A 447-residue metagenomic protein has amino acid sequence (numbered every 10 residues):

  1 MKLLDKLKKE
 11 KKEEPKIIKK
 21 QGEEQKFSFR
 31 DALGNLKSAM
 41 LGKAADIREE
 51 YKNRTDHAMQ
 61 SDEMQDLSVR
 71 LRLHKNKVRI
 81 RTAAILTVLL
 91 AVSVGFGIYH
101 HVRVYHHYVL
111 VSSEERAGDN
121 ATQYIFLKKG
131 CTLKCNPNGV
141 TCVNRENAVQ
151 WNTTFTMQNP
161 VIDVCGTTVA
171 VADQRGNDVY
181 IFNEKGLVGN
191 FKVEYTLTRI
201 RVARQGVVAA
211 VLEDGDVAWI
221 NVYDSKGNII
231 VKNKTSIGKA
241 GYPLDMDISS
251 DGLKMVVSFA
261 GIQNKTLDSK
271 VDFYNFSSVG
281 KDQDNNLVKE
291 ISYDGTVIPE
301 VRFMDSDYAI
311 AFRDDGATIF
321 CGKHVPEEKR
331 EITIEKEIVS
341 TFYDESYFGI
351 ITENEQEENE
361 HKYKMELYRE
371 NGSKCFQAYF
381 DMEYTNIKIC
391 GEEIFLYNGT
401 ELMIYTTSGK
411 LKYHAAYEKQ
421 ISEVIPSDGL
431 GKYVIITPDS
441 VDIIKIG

Functional and structural regions predicted by a protein language model:
M1-A58: N-terminal targeting leaders characterized by basic, low-complexity, disordered sequences that direct proteins
R81-G97: Hydrophobic membrane-insertion alpha-helices, especially the h-region of bacterial N-terminal signal peptides
R103-T122, N144-M157, L187-V193, V231-N233 (+5 more regions): Aromatic (tryptophan-biased) beta-strands that constitute blades/sheets of beta-rich domains
R116-L127, F155-T167, Y195-G206, K239-I248 (+4 more regions): Repeated scaffold domains used in trafficking and secretory/extracellular systems, primarily beta-propellers
Q123-N136, V140-T141, I162-Q174, V179-Y180 (+7 more regions): Short beta-strand elements that form the blades of beta-propeller/WD-repeat-like and other beta-sheet-rich scaffold
N144-E146, N183-G186, Y223-N228, F276-V279 (+4 more regions): Short loop/turn segments that connect beta-strands within beta-propeller blades
A218-F312, A317-T318: Solenoidal tandem-repeat scaffolds enriched in leucines and small polar residues
K323-Y417: Intrinsically disordered, low-complexity segments enriched in Gly and acidic/Ser/Thr residues that form flexible
